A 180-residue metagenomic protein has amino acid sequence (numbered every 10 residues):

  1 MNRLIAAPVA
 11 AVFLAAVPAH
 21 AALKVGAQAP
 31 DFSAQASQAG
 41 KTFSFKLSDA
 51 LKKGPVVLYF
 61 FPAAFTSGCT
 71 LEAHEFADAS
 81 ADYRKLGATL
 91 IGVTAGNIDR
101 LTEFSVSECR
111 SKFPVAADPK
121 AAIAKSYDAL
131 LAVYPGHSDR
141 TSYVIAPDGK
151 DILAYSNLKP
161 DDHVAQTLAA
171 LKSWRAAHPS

Functional and structural regions predicted by a protein language model:
M1-L4: Positively charged n-region of N-terminal signal peptides that target proteins for export
A7-A16: Bacterial N-terminal signal peptides
V17-A21: Sec/Tat signal peptide C-region and signal peptidase I cleavage site
P30, P55, D139-T141: Short loop/turn microsegments at loop-to-beta-strand junctions
S33-P55: A short beta-strand-turn-helix
L47-T70, H74: Short active-site neighborhood of thiol/selenol oxidoreductases, capturing the structured segment around
T70-C109, A121-I123: Structural microenvironment flanking redox-active thiols in thiol-disulfide oxidoreductases
S138-S180: Thiol-/selenol-based redox modules, centered on thioredoxin-like and closely related oxidoreductase domains
